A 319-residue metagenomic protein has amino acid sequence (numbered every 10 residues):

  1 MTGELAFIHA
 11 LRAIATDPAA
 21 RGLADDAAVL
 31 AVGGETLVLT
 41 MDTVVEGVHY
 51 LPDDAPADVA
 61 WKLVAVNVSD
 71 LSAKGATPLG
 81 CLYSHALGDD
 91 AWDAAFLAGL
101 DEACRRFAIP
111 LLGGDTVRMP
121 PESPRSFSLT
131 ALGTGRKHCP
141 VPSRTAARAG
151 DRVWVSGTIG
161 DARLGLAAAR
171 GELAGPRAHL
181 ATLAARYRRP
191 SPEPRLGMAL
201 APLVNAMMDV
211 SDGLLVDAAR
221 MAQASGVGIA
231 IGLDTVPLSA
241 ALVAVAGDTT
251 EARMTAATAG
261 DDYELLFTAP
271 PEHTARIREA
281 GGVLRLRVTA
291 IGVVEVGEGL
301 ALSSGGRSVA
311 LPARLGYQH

Functional and structural regions predicted by a protein language model:
M1-A13, L87-L112, V117-F127, L132 (+3 more regions): Glycine-/charge-enriched secondary-structure boundary and capping motifs
M1-D58, K74, Y83, A103-C104 (+2 more regions): Extreme N-terminal cap/leader segments of soluble proteins
D17-A19, A27-A28, L100-D101, D115-P120 (+6 more regions): A generic local secondary-structure boundary/capping motif
V44-D53, G135, A178-L183, T249: Glycine/charged-rich beta-loop-alpha catalytic/anionic-binding loops adjacent to active sites
A55-V59, L183-P190, N205-A206, R253-T255: Short pre-catalytic strand/loop immediately N-terminal to key active-site residues, enriched for Gly-Thr
P56-L82, A95-R106, R195, A199 (+1 more regions): Small-aliphatic-rich amphipathic alpha-helix that forms the alpha element of a beta-alpha
K137-R189: Phosphate/diphosphate-binding glycine-rich loops and adjacent basic-rich segments that engage nucleotide
D151-G157, R189-L214, A218: Internal active-site segments that recognize and position negatively charged phosphoryl groups and nucleotide moieties
